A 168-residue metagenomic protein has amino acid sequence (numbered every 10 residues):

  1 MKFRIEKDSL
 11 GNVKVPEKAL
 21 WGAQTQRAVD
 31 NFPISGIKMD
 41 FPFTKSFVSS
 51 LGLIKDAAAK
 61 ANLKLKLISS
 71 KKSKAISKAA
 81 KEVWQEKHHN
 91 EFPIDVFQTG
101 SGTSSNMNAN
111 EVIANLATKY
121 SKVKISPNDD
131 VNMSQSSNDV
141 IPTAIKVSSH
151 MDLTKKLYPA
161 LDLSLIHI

Functional and structural regions predicted by a protein language model:
M1-I166: Conserved, well-structured ligand/cofactor-binding cores
